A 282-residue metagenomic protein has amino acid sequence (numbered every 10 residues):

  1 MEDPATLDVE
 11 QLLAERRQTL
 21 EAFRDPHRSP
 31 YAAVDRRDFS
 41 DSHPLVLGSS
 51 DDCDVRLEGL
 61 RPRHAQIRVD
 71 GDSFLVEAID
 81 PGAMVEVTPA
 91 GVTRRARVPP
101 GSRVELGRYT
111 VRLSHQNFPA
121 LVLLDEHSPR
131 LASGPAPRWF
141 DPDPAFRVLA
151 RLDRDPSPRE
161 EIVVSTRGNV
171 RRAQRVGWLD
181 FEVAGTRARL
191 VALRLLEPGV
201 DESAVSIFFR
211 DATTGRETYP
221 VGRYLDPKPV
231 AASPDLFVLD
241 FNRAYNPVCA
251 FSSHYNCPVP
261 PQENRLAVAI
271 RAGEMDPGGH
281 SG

Functional and structural regions predicted by a protein language model:
E2, D8, F23, H27 (+5 more regions): C-terminal boundary/linker segments immediately following FHA domains
A33, D38-R108: Forkhead-associated
A136-P137, Y224-V230: Beta-strand-rich interaction surfaces with strong enrichment in secreted/lumenal proteins
V148, L152-R172: Edge strands and adjacent loops of beta-rich recognition modules
R175-T218: Mid-length scaffold segments of soluble, non-membrane domains
V183, P229-L236: A short, structured loop/turn motif at beta-sheet edges
T214, L236-V238, N242-G282: Extended, aromatic/histidine-rich regions of cofactor-dependent oxidoreductases associated with respiratory
